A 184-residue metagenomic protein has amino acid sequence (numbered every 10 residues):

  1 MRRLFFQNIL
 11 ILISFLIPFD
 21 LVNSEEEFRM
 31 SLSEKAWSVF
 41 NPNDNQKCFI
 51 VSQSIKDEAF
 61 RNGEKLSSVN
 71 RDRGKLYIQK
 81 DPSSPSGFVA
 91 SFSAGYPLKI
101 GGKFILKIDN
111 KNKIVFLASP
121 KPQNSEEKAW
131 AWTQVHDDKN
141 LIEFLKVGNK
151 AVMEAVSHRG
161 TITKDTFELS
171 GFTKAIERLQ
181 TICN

Functional and structural regions predicted by a protein language model:
M1-I9: Bacterial N-terminal signal peptides that target proteins for export
N8-P18: Bacterial N-terminal signal peptides
V22-N184: A generic "folded-domain core" signal
